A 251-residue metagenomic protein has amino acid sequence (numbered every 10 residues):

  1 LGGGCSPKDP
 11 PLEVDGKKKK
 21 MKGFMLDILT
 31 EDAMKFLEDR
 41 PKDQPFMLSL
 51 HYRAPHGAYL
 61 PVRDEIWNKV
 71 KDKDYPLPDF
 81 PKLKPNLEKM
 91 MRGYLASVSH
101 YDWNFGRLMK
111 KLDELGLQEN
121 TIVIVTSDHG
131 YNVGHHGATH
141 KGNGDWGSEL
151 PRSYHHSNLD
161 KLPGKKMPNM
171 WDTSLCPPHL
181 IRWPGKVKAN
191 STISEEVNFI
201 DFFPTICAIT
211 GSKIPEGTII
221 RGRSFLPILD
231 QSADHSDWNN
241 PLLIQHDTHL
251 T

Functional and structural regions predicted by a protein language model:
L1-I200, C207-I219: Active-site-proximal cap/lid insertion segments
P41, L229-N239: Basic phosphate/pyrophosphate-binding loop/patch that engages nucleotide-derived ligands
A58-Y59, L226-Q231, H249-T251: Short, solvent-exposed polar/charged micro-motifs at secondary-structure junctions
L112-G116, A233, H246: Generic low-complexity, intrinsically disordered sequence content enriched in small uncharged/hydrophobic residues
M167-D172, L243-Q245, L250: Short Gly/Pro-enriched turn/cap motifs at secondary-structure boundaries
H179, L242-L243: Generic preference for hydrophobic
F202, F225: Short active-site alpha-helical segment characteristic of glycosyltransferases and processive polysaccharide synthases
G217-I220, S236-L242: A short coil-to-beta-strand element that immediately follows conserved catalytic motifs
